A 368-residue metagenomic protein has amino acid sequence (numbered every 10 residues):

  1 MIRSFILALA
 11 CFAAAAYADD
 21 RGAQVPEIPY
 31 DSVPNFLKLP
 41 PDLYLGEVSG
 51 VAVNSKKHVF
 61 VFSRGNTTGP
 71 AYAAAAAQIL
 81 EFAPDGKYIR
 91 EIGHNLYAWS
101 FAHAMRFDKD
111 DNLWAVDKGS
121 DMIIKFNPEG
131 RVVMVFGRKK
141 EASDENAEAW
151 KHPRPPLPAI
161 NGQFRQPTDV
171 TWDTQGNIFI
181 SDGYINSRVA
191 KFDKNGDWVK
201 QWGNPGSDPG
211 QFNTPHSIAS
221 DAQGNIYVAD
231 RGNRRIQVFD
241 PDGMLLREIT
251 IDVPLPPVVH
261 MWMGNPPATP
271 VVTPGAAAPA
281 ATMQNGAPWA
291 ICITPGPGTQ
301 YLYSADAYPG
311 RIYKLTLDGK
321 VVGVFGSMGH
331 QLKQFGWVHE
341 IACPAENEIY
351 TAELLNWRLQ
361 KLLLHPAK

Functional and structural regions predicted by a protein language model:
M1-I6: Bacterial N-terminal signal peptides that target proteins for export
L9-A18: Hydrophobic h-region of N-terminal signal peptides that target proteins for export in Gram-negative bacteria
Y17-K368: Eukaryotic scaffold repeat domains enriched in small/polar residues
